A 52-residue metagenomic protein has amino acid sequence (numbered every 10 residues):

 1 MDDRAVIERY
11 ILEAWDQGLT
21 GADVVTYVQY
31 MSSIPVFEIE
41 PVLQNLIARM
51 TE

Functional and structural regions predicted by a protein language model:
M1-T26, A48: N-terminal acidic leader/helix
G21-E52: Short, charge-rich amphipathic interface segments used for partner binding and complex assembly
